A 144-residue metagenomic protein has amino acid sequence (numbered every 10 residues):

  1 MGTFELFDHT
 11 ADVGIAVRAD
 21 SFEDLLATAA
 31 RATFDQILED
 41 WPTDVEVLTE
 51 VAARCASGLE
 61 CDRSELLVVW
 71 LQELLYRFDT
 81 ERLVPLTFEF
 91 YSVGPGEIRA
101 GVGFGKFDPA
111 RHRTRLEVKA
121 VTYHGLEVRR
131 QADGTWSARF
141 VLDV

Functional and structural regions predicted by a protein language model:
G2-V144: N-terminal intrinsically disordered, cationic/polar leader segments that include organellar targeting peptides
